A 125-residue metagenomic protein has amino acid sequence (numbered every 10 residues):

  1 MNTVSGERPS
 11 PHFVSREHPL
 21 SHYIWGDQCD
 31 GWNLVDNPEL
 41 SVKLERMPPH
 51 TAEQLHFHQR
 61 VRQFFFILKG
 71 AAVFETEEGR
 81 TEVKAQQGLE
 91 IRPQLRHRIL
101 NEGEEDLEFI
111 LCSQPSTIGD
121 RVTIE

Functional and structural regions predicted by a protein language model:
M1-K43, Q54, R121-E125: A short, N-terminal "cap"/entry segment at the start of jelly-roll beta-barrel domains of the cupin/DSBH fold
E39, R60, E104-E105: Short strand-connecting beta-turns/loops that link adjacent beta-strands
R46-M47, F57-V73, C112: Short, conserved beta-strand element in jelly-roll/cupin
A52-Q54, V73, L89, P93-I99: Histidine-centered metal-chelating micro-motifs
A71-V73, R80, R96, D106: Structural motif
E78-P93: Short acidic-glycine-tyrosine-enriched beta hairpin
P93-G119: Ligand-binding loop in jelly-roll beta-barrel domains
